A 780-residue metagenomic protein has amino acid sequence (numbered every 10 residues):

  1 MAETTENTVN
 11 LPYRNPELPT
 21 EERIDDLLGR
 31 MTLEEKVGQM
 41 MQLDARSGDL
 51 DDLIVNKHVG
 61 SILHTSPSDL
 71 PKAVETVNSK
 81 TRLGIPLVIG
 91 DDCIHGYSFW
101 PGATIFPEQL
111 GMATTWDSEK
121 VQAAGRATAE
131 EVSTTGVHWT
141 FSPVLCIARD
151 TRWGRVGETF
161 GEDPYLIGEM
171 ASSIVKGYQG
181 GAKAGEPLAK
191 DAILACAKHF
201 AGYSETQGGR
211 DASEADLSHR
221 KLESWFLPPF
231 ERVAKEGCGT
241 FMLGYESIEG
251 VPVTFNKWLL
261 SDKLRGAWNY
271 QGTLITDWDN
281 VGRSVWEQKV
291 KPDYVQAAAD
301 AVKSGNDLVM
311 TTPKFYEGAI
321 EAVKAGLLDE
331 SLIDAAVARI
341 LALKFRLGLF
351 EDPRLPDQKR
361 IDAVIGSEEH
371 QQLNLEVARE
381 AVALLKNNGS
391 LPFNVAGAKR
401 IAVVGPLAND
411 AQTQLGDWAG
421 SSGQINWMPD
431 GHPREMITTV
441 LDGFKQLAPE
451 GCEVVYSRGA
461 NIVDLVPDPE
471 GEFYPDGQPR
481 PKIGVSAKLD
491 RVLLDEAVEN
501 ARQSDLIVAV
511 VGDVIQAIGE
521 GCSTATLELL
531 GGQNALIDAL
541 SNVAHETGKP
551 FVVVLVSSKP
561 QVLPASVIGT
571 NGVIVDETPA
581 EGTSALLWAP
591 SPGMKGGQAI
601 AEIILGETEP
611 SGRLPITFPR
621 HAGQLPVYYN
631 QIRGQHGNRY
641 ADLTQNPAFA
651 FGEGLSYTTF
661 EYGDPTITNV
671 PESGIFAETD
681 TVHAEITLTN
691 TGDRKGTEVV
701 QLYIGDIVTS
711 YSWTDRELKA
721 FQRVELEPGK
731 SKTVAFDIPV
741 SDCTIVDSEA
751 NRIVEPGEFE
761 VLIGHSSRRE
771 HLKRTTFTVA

Functional and structural regions predicted by a protein language model:
M1-D747, E755-R769, T778-A780: Glycoside hydrolase catalytic-domain context in secreted enzymes
